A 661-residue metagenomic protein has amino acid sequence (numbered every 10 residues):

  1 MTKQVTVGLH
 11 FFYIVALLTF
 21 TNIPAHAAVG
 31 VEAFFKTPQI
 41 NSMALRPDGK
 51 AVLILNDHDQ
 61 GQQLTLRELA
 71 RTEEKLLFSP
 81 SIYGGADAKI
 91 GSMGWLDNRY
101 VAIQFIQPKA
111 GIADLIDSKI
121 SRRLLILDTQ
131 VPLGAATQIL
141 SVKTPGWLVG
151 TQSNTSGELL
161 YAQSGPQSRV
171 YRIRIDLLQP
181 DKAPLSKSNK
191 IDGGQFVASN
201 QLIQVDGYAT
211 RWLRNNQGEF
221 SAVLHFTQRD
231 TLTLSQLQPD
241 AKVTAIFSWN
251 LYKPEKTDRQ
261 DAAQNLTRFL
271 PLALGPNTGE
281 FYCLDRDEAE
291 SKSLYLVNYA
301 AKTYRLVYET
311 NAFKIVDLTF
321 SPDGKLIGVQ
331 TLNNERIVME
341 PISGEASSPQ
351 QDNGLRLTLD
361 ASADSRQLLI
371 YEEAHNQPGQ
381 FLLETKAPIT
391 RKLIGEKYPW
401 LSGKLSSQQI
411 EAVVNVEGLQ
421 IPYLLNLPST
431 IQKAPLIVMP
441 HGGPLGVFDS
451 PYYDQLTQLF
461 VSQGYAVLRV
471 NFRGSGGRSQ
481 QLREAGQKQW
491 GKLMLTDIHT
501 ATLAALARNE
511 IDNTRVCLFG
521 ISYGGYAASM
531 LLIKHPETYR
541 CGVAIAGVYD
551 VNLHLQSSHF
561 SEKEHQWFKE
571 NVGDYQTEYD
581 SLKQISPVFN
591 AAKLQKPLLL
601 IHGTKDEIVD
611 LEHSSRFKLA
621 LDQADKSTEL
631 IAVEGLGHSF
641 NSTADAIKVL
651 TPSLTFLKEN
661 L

Functional and structural regions predicted by a protein language model:
T2-F12: Bacterial N-terminal signal peptides that target proteins for export
H10-T21: Bacterial N-terminal signal peptides
A27-Q367, N376: Beta-propeller folds
L45, I54, W95, V413 (+4 more regions): Conserved hydrophobic/aromatic "anchor" residues that stabilize well-ordered secondary structure elements
T210-L213, V338-S429, Q455-Q458, S462-Q463 (+2 more regions): Non-catalytic accessory segments flanking enzyme active sites
A222, I327, Q409-E411, V438 (+4 more regions): Hydrophobic/aromatic beta-strand patches that form the interior of the parallel beta-sheet core in alpha/beta enzyme
W400-R508, D512-T514, I521-S522, Q556: Cap/lid segment of the alpha/beta-hydrolase catalytic domain
F472-L661: Active-site-proximal cap/loop segments of hydrolase catalytic domains
